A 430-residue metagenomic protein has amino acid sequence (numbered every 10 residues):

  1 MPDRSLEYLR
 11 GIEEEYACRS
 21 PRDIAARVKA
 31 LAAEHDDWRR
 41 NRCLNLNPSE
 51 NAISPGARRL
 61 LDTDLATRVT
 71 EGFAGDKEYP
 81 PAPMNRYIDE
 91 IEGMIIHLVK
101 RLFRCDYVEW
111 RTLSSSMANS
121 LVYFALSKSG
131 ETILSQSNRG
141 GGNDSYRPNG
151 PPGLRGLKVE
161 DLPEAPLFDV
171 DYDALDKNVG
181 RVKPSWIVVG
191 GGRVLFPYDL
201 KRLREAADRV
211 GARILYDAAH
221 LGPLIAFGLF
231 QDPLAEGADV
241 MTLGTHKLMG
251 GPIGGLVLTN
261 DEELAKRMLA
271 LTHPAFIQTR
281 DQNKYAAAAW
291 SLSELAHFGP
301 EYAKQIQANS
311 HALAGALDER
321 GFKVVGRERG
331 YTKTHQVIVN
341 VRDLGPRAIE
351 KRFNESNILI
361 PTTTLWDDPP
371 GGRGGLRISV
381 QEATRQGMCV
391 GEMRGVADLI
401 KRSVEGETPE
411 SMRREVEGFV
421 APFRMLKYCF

Functional and structural regions predicted by a protein language model:
M1-Y79, P83-M94, E205, A421 (+1 more regions): N-terminal glycine-rich, Lys/His-bearing helix-loop that initiates the first secondary-structure elements of many
P2-C18, Y87-E90, M94-K323, V380-Q381 (+1 more regions): Conserved PLP-enzyme active-site core in the AAT-like
P2-R4, A308, P370-F430: PLP-dependent enzyme catalytic core of the Aspartate aminotransferase-like
N41, L113, N283, E328-H335: Short Gly/Ser/Thr- and Asp/Glu-enriched loop/turn motifs at secondary-structure junctions
T63, W290-E294, R402: Short glycine/serine- and small hydrophobic-enriched flexible loop segments
A74-G75, Y107, T279-Q282, G299-Q305 (+5 more regions): Flexible, glycine/charged-enriched surface loops at secondary-structure junctions
G237-D239, N357-I358, L376: Glycine-enriched alpha-helix->loop->beta-strand junction motifs that scaffold or abut catalytic
L292, A303, Q307-K351, I360-G374: Conserved small-domain helix->loop->beta segment predominantly found in fold-type I
